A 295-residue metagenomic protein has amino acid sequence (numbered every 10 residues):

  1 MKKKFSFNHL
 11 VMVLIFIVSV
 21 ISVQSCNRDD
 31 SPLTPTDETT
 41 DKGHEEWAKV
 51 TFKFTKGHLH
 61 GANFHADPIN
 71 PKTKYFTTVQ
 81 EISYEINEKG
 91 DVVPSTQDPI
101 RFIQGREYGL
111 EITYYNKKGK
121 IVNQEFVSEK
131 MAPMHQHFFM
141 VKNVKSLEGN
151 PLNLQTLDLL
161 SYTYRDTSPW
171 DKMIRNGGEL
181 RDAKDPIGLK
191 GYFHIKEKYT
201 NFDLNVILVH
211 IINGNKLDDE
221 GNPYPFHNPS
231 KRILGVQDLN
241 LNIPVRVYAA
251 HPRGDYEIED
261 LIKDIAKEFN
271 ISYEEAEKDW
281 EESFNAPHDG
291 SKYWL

Functional and structural regions predicted by a protein language model:
K2-F5, S19-F52: Bacterial Sec-dependent N-terminal signal peptides
K3, V11-M12, D30-L33, S161 (+1 more regions): Low-complexity, compositionally biased segments
F7-I17: Sec-dependent N-terminal signal peptides
V11, C26, H137-F139: Compositionally biased, intrinsically disordered low-complexity segments enriched in polar/proline residues
T36-L295: First exposed extracellular module after export/assembly in secreted or surface-exposed proteins
